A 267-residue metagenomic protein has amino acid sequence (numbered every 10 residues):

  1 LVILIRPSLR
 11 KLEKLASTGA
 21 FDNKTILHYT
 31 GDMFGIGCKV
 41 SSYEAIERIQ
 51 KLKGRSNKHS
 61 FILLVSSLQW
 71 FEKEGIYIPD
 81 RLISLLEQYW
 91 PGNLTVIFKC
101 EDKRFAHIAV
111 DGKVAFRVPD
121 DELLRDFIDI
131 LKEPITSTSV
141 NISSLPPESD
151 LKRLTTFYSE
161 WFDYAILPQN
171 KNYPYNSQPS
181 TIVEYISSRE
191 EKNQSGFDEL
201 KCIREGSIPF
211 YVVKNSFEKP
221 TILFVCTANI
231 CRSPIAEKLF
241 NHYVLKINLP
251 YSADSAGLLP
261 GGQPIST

Functional and structural regions predicted by a protein language model:
L1-V225: Active-site-adjacent structural elements in enzyme catalytic cores
K219-T267: Conserved active-site segments centered on acidic
